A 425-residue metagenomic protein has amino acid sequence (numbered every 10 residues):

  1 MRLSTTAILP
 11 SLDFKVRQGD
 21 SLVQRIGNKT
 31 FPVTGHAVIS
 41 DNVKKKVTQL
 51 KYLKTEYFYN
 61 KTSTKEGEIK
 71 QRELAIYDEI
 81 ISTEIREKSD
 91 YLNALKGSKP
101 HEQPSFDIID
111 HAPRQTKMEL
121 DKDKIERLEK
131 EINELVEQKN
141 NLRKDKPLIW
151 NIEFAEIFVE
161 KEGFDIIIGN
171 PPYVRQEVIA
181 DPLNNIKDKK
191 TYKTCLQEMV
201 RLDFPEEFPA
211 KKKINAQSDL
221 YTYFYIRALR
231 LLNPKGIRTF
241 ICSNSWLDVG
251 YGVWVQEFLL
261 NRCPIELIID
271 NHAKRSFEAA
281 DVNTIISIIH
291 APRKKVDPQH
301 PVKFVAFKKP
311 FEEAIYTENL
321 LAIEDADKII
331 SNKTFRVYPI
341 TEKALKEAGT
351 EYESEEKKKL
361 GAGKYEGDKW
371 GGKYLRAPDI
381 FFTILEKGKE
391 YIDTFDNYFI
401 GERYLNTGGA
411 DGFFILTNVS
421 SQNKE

Functional and structural regions predicted by a protein language model:
R2-F14: Flexible phosphate/Mg2+-sensing switch loops adjacent to catalytic phosphate-binding sites
D13-Q18, N151: Conserved residues in the N-terminal Rossmann fold of short-chain dehydrogenase/reductase
L22-T30, I69, L260, S276-D281 (+1 more regions): Class I S-adenosyl-L-methionine-dependent methyltransferase catalytic core
N28-E56, P100-I269, K274, A314 (+3 more regions): SAM-dependent methyltransferase catalytic-core segment centered on the flexible catalytic loop and adjoining short
V43-Y91, L95: Long, amphipathic alpha-helical stalk/connector segments used for oligomerization, subunit docking, or mechanical
E162, N233, N283, I288-E425: C-terminal substrate-recognition regions of SAM-dependent nucleic acid methyltransferases
E266-R293: Class I S-adenosyl-L-methionine
